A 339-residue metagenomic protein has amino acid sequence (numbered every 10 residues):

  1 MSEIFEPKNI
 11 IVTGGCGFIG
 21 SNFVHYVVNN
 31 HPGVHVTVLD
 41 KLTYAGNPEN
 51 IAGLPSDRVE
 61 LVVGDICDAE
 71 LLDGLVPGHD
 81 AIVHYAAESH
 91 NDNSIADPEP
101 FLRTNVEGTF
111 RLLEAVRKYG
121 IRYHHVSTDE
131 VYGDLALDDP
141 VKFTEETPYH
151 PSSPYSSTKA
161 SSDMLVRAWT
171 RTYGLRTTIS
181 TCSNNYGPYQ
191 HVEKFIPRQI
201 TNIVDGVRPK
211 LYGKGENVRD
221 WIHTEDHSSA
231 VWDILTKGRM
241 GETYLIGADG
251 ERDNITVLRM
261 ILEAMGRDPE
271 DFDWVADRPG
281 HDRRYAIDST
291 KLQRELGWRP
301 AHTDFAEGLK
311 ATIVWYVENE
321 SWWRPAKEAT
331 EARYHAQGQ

Functional and structural regions predicted by a protein language model:
M1-N185, Y316-N319, P325, A329-Q339: N-terminal Rossmann-like NAD(P)+-binding domain of SDR-like oxidoreductases, especially those catalyzing
I10-I11, F23, G64, A81 (+1 more regions): C-terminal substrate-binding subdomain of Rossmann-fold SDR/epimerase-dehydratase oxidoreductases
P48-I51, L135-D139, Q190-E193, T224 (+2 more regions): Short aromatic-enriched loop/helix-cap "lid" or pocket-rim segments at secondary-structure transitions that line
E70-D73, D92, E99, F110 (+6 more regions): Residues in well-ordered alpha-helical elements
E99, I200, R219: Short alpha-helical segment that forms part of, or immediately flanks, the ligand-binding pocket in carbohydrate-active
L112, V166, Q199, L292-Q293: Structural element of the ATP-grasp superfamily
P140, P151-T158, P188, V192-I196 (+1 more regions): The catalytic Tyr-centered alpha-helix of NAD(P)H-dependent dehydrogenases
S161, L165, W169, Q199 (+2 more regions): Hydrophobic alpha-helix immediately C-terminal to the catalytic Tyr-X-X-X-Lys motif of short-chain
